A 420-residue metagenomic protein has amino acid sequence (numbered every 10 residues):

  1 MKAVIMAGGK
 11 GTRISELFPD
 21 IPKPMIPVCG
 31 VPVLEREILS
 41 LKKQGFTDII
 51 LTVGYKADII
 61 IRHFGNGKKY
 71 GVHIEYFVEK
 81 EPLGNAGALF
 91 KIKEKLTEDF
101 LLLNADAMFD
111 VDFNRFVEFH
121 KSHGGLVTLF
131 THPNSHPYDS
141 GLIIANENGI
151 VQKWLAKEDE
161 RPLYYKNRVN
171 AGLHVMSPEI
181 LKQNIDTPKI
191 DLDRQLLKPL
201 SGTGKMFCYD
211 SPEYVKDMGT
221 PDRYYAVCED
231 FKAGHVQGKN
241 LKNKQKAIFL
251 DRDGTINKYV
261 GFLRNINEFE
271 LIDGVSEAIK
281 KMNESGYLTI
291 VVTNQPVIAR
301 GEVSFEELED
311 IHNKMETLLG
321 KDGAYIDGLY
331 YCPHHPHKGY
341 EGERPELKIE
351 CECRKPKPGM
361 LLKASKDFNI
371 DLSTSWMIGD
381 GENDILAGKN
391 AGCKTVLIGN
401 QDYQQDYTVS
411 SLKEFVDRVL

Functional and structural regions predicted by a protein language model:
M1-D58, D273: N-terminal glycine-rich phosphate-binding loop and ensuing alpha1 helix
V31-D48, R62, V275-G286, K314-D322: A short, N-terminal amphipathic alpha-helix
T52, V275, I279-M315, Y325-K338 (+1 more regions): Substrate-recognition element of Asp-dependent hydrolases with the DxDx(T/V) motif
I61-R62, G67-E147: Conserved beta-loop-beta/alpha segment of the NTase-like Rossmann-fold superfamily that binds/positions NTPs
F100-L101, M108, N114-K121, H132-P137 (+1 more regions): Catalytic-core segments of class I nucleotidyltransferases/pyrophosphorylases that form NMP-activated intermediates
L101, R344-E346, E352-E382: Conserved Lys-Pro-Asp/Glu-containing loop-to-beta segment of HAD-superfamily phosphomonoesterases, centered on
Q245-L288: Active-site neighborhood of HAD-like aspartate-dependent phosphohydrolases
S373-S410: Acidic, Mg2+-coordinating phosphoryl-transfer loop and its flanking beta/alpha structural elements, shared across
